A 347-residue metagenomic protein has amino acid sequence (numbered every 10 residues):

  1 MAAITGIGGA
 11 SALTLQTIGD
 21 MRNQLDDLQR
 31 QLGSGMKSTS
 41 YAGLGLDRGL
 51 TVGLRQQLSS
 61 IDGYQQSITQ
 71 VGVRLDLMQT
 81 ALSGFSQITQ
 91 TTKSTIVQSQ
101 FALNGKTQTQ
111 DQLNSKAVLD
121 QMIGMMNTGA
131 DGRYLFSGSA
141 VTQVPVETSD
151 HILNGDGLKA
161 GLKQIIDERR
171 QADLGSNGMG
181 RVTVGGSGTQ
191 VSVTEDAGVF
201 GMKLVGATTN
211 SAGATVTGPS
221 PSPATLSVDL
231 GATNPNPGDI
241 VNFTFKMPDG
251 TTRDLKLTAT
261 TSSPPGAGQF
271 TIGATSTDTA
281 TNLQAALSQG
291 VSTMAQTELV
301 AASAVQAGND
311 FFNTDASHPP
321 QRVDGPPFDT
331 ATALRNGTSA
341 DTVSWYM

Functional and structural regions predicted by a protein language model:
M1-I4, T91-M347: N-terminal, intrinsically disordered, small/polar-rich Type III/flagellar export signal
M1-L153, S292: Amphipathic alpha-helical polymerization modules
